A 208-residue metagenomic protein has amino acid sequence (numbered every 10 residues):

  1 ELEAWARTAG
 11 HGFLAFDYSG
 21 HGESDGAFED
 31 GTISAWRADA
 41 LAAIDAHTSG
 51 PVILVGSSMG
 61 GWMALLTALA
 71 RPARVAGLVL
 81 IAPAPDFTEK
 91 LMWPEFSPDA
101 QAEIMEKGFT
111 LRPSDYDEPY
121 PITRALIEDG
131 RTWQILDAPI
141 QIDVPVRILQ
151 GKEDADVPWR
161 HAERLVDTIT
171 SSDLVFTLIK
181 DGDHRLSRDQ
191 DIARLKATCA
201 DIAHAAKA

Functional and structural regions predicted by a protein language model:
E3-D25: Conserved alpha/beta-hydrolase
G22-H47: Catalytic nucleophile-loop/oxyanion-hole region of alpha/beta-hydrolase and closely related hydrolase-like folds
R74-I122: Hydrolase active-site cap/lid region
I142, I148-Q150, D154: Short beta-strand/loop motif that positions the catalytic acidic residue of the alpha/beta-hydrolase fold
V144, P158-D167: Short alpha-helix in the alpha/beta-hydrolase fold that links the catalytic acid
E153-V157, R185: Acidic catalytic loop of the alpha/beta-hydrolase fold
I169-R185: Catalytic histidine neighborhood in serine/cysteine hydrolases with alpha/beta-hydrolase-type architecture
G182-L195: Catalytic histidine-centered segment of alpha/beta-hydrolase-like enzymes
